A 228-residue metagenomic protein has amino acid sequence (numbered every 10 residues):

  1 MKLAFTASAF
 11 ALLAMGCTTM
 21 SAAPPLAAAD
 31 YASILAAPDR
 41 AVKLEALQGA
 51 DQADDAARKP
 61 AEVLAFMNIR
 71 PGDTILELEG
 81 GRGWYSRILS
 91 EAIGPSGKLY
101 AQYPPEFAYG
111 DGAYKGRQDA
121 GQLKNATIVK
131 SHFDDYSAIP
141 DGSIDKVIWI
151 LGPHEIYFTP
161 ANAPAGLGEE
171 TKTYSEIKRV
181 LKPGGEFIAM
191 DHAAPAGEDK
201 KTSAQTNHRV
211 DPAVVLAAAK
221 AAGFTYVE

Functional and structural regions predicted by a protein language model:
Y31-F66, R70: Class I SAM-dependent methyltransferase Rossmann-like catalytic core, especially the SAM/SAH-binding loop
P71-G72, P95-G97, L181-F187: Short glycine-dipeptide loop
G72-G81: Conserved class I S-adenosyl-L-methionine
S90-E91, P164-P183: A short glycine-rich, Lys/Arg-flanked "PGG" loop and its adjoining helix->strand segment in the class I
D111-A138: S-adenosyl-L-methionine
Y136-V147, L151: A short acidic, Gly/Pro-enriched loop at the edge of an enzyme's catalytic core that lines a small-molecule cofactor
H208-V227: Short alpha-helix
